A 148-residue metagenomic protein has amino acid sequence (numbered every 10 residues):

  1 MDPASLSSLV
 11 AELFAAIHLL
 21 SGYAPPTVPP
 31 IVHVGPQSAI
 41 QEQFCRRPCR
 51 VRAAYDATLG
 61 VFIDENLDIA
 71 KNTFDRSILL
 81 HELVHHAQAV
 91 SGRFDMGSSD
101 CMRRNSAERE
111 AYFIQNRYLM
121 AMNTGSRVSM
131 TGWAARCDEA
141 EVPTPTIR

Functional and structural regions predicted by a protein language model:
D2-F62, D68-N72: Auxiliary, metal-adjacent structural segments of Zn-dependent hydrolase domains
A4-S8, I69-F74, I78, C101-R109: Soluble non-cytosolic domains of exported or imported proteins
A15-G22, Q88-G92, N116-N123: Sec-exported extracytoplasmic/periplasmic mature domains
C49-T58, E108-A111, M120, T144-R148: Extracellular/mature segments of secreted proteins
I63-I69, A89-M102: Substrate-binding clefts and substrate-entry loops adjacent to catalytic sites of polymer-processing enzymes acting on
S77-V90: Active-site recognition of the HExxH zinc-binding catalytic motif
S99-A134: Post-HExxH zinc-binding segment in Zn-dependent metallohydrolases
V128-R148: Short, low-complexity, Pro/Ser/Thr/Gly-rich segments in the mature regions of secreted, periplasmic
